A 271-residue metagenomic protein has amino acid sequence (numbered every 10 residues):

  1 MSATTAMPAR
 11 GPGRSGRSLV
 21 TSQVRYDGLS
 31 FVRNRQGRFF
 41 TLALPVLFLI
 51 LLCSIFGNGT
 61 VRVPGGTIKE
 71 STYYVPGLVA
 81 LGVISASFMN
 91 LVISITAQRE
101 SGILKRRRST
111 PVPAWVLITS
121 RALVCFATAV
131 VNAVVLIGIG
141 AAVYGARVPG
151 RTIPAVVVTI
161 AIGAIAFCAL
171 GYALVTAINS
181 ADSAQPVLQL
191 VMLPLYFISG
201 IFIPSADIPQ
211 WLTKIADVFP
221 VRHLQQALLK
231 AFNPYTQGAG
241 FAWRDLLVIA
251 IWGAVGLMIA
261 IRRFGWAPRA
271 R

Functional and structural regions predicted by a protein language model:
S2-L44: Aromatic- and glycine-rich beta-strand/loop motifs that create alpha-glucan
S2-M7, F232-T236, L247-R271: Junction motif at the cytosolic side of a transmembrane helix
A9-R10, Y73-P76, I84-M89, S120-V124 (+4 more regions): Short alpha-helical transmembrane interface motifs in multi-pass membrane proteins
F31, S87-V112: Transmembrane helix boundary and interhelical loop/hinge segments in multi-pass membrane proteins
R33-G59, S71-N90, V131-N132, V191-F197 (+1 more regions): Hydrophobic alpha-helical transmembrane segments of multi-pass membrane transport/permease proteins
A43, L51-G59, V175-V218, R222: Transmembrane helix segments
V63-G65, R147, S199-V255: Membrane-interfacial helix-loop-helix junctions in multi-pass membrane proteins
A114-Q189, L193, G238-L246, A250 (+1 more regions): Alpha-helical transmembrane segments and their short interhelical loops
